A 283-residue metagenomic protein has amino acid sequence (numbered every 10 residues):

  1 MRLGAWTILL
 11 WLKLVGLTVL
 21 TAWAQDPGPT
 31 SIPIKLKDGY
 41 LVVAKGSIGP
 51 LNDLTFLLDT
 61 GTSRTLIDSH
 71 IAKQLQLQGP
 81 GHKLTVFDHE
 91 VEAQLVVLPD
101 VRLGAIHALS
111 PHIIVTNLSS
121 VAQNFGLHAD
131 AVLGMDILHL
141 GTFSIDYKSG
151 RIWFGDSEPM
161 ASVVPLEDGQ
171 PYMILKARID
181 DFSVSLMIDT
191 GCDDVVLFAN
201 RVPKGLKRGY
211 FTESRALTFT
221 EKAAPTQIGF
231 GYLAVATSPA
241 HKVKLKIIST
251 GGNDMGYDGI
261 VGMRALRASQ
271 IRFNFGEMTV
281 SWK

Functional and structural regions predicted by a protein language model:
M1-A5: N-terminal secretory signal peptides that target proteins for export/translocation
T7-T21: Bacterial N-terminal signal peptides
L20-K283: Pepsin/retropepsin-fold aspartyl endopeptidases
